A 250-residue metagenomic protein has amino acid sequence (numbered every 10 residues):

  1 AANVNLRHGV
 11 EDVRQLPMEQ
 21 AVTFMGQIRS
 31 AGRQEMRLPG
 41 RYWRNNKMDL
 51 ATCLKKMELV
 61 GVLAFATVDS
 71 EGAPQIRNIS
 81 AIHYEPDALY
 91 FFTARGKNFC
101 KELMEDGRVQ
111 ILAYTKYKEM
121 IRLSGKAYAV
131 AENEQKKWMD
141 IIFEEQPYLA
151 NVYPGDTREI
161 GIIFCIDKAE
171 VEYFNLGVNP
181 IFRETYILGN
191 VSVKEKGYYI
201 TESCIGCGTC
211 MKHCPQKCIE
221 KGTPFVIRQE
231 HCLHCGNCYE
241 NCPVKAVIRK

Functional and structural regions predicted by a protein language model:
A2-L16: Extreme N-terminal basic, low-complexity initiation segments that serve as generic localization/processing leaders
R29-K47: Short, Lys/Arg-enriched N-terminal segments with co-localized hydrophobic residues within the first ~10-30 amino acids
W43, K126-K194: Charged, gly/pro-rich active-site loop segments
K55-G72, V109-A113: A short, Trp-centered hydrophobic/proline-enriched beta-strand micro-motif
I82-K118: A short mixed-secondary-structure module that forms the rim of ligand-binding clefts
V109-K136: Helix-adjacent hinge/juxtasegments
T209-V226, N237-K250: Iron-sulfur cluster-binding cysteine motifs and their immediate structural context in ferredoxin-like electron-transfer
